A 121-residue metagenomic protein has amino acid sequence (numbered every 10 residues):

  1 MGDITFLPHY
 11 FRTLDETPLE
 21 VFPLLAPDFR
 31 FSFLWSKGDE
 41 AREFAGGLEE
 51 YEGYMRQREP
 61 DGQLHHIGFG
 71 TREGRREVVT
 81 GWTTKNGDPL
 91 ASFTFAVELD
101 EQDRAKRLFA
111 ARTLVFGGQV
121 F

Functional and structural regions predicted by a protein language model:
M1-D28: Short acidic-aromatic low-complexity motifs
D3, F33-K37, V79: Generic, low-specificity signal for short hydrophobic/alpha-helical stretches with a mild N-terminal bias, encompassing
L19, A26-G74: A solvent-exposed, acidic/Ser-Thr-rich amphipathic alpha-helical stretch
E52-F121: A beta-strand edge to alpha-helix "cap/lid" segment located at domain peripheries
